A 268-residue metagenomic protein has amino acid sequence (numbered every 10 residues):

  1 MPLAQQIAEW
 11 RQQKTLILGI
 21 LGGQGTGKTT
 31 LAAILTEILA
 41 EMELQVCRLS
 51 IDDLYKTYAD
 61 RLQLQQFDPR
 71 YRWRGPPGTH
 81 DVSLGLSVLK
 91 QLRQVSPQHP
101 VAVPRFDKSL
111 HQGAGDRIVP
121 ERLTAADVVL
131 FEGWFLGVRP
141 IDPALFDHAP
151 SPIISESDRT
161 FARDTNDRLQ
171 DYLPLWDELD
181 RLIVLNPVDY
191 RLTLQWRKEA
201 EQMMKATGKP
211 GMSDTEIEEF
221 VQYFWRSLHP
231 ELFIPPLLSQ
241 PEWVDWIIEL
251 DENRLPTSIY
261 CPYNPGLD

Functional and structural regions predicted by a protein language model:
M1-G19, G23: Extreme N-terminal, non-catalytic leader segments that precede Walker-type/kinase nucleotide-binding cores
Q13-K14, L123-A125, D177-E178: Short loop/turn elements that form and flank the Walker-type P-loop nucleotide-binding site in RecA-like NTPase cores
K28: Conserved lysine of the Walker
L31, L35: Hydrophobic positions on the alpha1 helix immediately C-terminal to the Walker A/P-loop
E37-C47: Post-Walker A helix-loop "phosphate-sensing" segment adjacent to the P-loop in P-loop NTPases
C47-S50, L54-L110: Conserved nucleotide-sensing/catalytic segment adjacent to the nucleotide-binding pocket in NTP-handling enzymes
K90-V138: Phosphate-binding/switch loop-helix module in NTP-utilizing enzymes
F135-D268: Conserved NTP phosphate-binding and transfer environment spanning the P-loop NTPase/kinase superfamily
